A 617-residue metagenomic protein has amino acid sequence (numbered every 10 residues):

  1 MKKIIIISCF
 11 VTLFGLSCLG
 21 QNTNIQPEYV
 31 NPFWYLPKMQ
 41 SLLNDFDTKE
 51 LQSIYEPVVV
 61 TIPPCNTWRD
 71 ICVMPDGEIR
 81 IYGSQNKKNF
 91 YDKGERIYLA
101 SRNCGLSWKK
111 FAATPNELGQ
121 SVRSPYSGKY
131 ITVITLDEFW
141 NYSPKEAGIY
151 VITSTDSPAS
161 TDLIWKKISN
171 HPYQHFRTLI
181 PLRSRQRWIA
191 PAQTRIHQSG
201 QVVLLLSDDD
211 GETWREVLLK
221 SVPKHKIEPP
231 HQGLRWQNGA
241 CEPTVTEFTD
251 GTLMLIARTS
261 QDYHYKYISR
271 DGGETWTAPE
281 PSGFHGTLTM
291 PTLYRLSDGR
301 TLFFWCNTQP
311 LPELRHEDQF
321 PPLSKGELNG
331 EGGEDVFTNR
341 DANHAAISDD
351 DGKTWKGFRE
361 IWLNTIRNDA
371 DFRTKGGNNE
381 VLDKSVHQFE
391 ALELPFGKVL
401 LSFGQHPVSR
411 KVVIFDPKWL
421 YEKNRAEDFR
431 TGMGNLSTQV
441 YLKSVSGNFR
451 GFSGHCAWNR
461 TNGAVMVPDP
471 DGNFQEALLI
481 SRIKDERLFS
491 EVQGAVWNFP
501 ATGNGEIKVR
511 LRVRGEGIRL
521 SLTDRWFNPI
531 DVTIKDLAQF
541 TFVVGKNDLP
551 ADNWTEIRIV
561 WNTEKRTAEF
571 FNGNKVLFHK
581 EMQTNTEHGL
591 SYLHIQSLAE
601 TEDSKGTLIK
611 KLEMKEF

Functional and structural regions predicted by a protein language model:
I4-L16: Sec-dependent N-terminal signal peptides
Q21-N435, L442-F452, N462-A464, K484-E486: Asp-box/BNR beta-propeller blade signature and adjacent active/binding-site loops in extracellular glycan-interacting
S107-K109, T354-K356, I530-D531, K575-K580: Surface-exposed loop/edge segments in extracytoplasmic proteins
D162, I609-K611: Hydrophobic residues on conserved beta-strands that form the core of alpha/beta folds
N364-F372, Q539-T555, F578-T586: Extracellular carbohydrate recognition and processing domains and analogous Trp-centered ligand-binding platforms
D471-V544: Secretory/extracellular carbohydrate-interaction modules and structurally similar beta-sandwich "look-alikes"
V509, D552-F570: Short tryptophan-centered beta-strand motifs in secreted/extracellular beta-sheet-rich domains of glycan-recognition
L577-L608: Flexible glycan-contacting loops in extracellular carbohydrate-active proteins
